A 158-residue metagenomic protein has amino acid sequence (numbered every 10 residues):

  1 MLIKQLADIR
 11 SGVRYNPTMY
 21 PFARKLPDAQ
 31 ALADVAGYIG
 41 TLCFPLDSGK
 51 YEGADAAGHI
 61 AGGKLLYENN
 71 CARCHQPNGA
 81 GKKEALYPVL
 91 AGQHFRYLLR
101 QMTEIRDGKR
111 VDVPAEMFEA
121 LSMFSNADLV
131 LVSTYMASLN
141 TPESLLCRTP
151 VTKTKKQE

Functional and structural regions predicted by a protein language model:
M1, A7-M19, L26-D34, L42-G49 (+3 more regions): Short sequence/structural segments immediately N-terminal
M1-L26, I60-K64, Q76, A80-D107 (+1 more regions): Gly/Gly-Pro-rich "capping" loops immediately C-terminal to redox-active cysteine motifs in periplasmic/lumenal
S11, G40-F44, E68, Q76 (+2 more regions): Residues at helix-coil transition
R24-S48, Q101, A120-Q157: C-terminal capping alpha-helices of c-type cytochrome domains
V35, I39, G63, E68-P77 (+2 more regions): The canonical Cys-X-X-Cys-His
G40-L66, K82-L86, T152-E158: Electrostatic cytochrome c docking/interface patches
L46, P77-V89, D112-E116, T141-T154: Short flexible/disordered coil segments
